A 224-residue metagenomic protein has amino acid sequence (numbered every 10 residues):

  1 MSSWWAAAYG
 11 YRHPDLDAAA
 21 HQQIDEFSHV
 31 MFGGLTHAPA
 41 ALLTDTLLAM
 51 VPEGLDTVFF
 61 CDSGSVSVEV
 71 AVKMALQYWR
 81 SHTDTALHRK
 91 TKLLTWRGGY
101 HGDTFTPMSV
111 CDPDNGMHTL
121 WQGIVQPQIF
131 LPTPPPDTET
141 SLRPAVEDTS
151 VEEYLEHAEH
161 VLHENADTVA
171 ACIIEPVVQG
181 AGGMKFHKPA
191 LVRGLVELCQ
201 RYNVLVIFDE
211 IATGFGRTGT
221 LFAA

Functional and structural regions predicted by a protein language model:
M1-A224: Conserved N-terminal phosphate-binding loop of PLP-dependent enzymes in the Aspartate aminotransferase
